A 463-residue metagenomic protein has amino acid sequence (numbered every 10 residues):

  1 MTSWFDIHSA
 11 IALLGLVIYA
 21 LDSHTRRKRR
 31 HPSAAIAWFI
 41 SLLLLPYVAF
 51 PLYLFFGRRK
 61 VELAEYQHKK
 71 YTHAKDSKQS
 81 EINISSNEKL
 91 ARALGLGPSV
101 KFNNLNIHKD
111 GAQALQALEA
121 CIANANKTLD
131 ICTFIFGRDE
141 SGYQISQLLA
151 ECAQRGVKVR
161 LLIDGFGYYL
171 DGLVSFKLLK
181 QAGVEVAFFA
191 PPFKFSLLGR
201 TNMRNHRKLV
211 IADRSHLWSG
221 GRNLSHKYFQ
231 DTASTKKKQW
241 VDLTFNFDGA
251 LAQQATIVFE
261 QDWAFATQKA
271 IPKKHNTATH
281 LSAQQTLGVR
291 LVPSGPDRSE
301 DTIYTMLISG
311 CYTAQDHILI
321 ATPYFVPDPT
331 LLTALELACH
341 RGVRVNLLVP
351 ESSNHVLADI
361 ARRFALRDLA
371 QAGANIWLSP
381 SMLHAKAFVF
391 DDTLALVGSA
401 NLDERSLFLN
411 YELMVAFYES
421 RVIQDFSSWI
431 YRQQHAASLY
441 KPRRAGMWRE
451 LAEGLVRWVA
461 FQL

Functional and structural regions predicted by a protein language model:
M1-Y304, S309, S353, R367-Q371 (+3 more regions): N-terminal localization/anchoring segments of enzymes in phospholipid and broader phosphate metabolism
D130-I131, R160-I163, L319-T322, L348 (+1 more regions): Short catalytic-loop micro-motif centered on adjacent basic/acidic residues
R138, E300-D301, I320, P327-D328 (+2 more regions): Conserved small/aromatic sequence motifs within transmembrane helices
Q154, K158-V159, H317, V343-N346: Residues at the starts of beta-strands that form the adenosine-phosphate
L307-H317, H340: Long hydrophobic segments that form regular secondary structure
Y324-V345, P350-E351, H355: Helical hairpin unit composed of two closely spaced alpha helices linked by a short loop
V343-L402: C-terminal structural cap/anchor segments
